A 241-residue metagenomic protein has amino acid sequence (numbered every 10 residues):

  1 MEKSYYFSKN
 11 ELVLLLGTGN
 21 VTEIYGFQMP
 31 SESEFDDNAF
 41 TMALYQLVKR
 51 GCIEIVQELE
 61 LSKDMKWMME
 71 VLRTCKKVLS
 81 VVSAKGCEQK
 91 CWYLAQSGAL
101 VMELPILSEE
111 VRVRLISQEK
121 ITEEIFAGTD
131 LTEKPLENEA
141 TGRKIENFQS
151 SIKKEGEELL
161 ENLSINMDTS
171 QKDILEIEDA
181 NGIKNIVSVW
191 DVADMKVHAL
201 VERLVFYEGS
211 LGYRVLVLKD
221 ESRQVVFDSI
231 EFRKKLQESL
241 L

Functional and structural regions predicted by a protein language model:
M1-V48, E54-E58, W67: Short, amphipathic alpha-helical interface elements at domain boundaries that mediate macromolecular binding
S4, I24-Q28, E54, L59-L241: Non-catalytic recognition/regulatory regions in large multidomain proteins
